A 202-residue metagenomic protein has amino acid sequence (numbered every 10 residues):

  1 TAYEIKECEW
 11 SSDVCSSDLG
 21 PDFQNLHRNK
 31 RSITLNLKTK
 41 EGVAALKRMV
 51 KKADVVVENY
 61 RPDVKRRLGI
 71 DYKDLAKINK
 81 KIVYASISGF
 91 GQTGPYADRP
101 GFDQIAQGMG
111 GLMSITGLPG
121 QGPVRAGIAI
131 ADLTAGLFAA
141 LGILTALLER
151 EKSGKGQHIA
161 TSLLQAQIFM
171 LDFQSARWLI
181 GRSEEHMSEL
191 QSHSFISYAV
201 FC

Functional and structural regions predicted by a protein language model:
T1-S16, H186-S192: Short, small-residue-biased leader/transition segments that mark boundaries at the very start of proteins
S17, M109-S188, S192-S197: Acidic, glycine-rich segments within the central catalytic cores of soluble metabolic enzymes that bind/position
P21-K77: A structured beta-alpha segment of the ubiquitous adenosine-cofactor-binding alpha/beta core
N29, I82, Q104, L133 (+1 more regions): A contiguous active-site-proximal alpha/beta segment in oxidoreductase catalytic domains
K30, A85-S88, Q191: Active-site beta-alpha turn of Rossmann-fold NAD(P)-dependent dehydrogenases/reductases
I33, V83-A85, I159: Hydrophobic/aromatic beta-strand patches that form the interior of the parallel beta-sheet core in alpha/beta enzyme
K52, A199-F201: Domain-scale activation on soluble regions of proteins
E58-S114: N-terminal Rossmann-like NAD(P) cofactor-binding subdomain of oxidoreductases, focused on the glycine-rich
